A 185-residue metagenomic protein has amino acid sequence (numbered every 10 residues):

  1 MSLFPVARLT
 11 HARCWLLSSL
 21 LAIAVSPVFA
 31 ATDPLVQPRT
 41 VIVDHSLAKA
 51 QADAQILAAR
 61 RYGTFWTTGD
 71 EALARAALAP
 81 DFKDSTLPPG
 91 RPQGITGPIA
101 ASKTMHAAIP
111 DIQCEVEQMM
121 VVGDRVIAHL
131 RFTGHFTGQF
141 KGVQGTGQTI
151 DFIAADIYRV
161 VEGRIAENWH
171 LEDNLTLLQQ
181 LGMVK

Functional and structural regions predicted by a protein language model:
S2-L16: Bacterial N-terminal signal peptides that target proteins for export
R13-P27: Bacterial N-terminal signal peptides
A31-A76, P80, V184: Short, low-complexity N-terminal intrinsically disordered segments enriched in polar/charged residues
D33, I127, D151-Q179: Short beta-strand edge/turn micro-motifs at domain boundaries
L57, E71-G123: A solvent-exposed, acidic/Ser-Thr-rich amphipathic alpha-helical stretch
Y62, L73-R75, F82, P98 (+2 more regions): Hydrophobic pocket/interface hotspot
Q118-M120, F132-G134, E172: A mature extracytoplasmic/lumenal domain signature
R131-E162: Exposed beta-sheet edge and beta->alpha loop/turn motif
